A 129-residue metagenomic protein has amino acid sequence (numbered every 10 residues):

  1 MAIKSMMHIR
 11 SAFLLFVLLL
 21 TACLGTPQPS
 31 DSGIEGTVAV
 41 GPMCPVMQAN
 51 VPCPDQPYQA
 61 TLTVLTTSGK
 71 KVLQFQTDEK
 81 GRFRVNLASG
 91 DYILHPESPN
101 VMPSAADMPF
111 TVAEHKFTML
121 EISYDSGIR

Functional and structural regions predicted by a protein language model:
A2-F13: Bacterial N-terminal signal peptides that target proteins for export
L20-A22: C-terminal motif of bacterial Sec signal peptides marking the signal peptidase cleavage site
L24-P27: Bacterial signal peptide processing site
G36, T77-V85: Glycine-centered loop-to-beta-strand initiation motif
V40-S68: Short, ordered, surface-exposed loop/turn motifs in non-cytosolic proteins
T67-K80: Short, acidic Ser/Thr/Gly-rich low-complexity loop/linker segments typical of extracellular and cell-surface proteins
G90-N100: A short, solvent-exposed beta-strand micro-motif common in secreted/extracellular proteins
P99-D125: Structured interaction patches on ligand/partner-binding surfaces of diverse proteins
